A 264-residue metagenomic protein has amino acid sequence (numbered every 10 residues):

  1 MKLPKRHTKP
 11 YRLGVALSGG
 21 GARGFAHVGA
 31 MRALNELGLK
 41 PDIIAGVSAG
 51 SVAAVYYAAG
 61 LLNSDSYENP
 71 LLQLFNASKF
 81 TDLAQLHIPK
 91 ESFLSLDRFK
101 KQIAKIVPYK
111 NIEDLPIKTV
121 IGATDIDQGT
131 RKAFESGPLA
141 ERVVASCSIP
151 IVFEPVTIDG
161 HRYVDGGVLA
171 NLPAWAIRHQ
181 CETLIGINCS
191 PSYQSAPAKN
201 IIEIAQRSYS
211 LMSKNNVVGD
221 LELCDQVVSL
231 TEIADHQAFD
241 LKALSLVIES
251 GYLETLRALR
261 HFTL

Functional and structural regions predicted by a protein language model:
M1-V47, V52-L264: Patatin-like phospholipase
